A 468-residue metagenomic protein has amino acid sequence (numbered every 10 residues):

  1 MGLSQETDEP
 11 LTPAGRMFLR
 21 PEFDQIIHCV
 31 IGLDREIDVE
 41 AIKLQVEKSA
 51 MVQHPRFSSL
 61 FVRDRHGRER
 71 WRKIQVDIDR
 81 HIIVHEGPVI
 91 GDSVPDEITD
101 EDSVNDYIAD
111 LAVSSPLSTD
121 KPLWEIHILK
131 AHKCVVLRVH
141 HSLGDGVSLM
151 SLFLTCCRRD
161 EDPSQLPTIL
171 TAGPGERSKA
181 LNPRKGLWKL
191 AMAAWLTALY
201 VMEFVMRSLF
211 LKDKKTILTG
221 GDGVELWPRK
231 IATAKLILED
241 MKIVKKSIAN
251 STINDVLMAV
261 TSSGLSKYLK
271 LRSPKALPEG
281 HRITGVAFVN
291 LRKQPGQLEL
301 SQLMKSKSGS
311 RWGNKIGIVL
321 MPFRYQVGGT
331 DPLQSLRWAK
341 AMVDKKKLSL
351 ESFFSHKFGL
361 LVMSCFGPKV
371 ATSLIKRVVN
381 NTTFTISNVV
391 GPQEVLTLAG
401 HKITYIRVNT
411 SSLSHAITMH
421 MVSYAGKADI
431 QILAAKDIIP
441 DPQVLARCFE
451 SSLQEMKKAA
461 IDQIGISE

Functional and structural regions predicted by a protein language model:
L3-D8, H28-Q53, S59-E450, Q454-E468: Soluble acyl-CoA-dependent acyltransferase catalytic core bearing the H(X)4D motif
L11: Conserved oxyanion/phosphate-binding beta-strand-loop segments in alpha/beta enzyme cores
A14-R16: N-terminal-proximal low-complexity accessory segments that begin disordered and transition into the first
E22-I27: TRNA-binding/sensing appendages of the translation machinery
